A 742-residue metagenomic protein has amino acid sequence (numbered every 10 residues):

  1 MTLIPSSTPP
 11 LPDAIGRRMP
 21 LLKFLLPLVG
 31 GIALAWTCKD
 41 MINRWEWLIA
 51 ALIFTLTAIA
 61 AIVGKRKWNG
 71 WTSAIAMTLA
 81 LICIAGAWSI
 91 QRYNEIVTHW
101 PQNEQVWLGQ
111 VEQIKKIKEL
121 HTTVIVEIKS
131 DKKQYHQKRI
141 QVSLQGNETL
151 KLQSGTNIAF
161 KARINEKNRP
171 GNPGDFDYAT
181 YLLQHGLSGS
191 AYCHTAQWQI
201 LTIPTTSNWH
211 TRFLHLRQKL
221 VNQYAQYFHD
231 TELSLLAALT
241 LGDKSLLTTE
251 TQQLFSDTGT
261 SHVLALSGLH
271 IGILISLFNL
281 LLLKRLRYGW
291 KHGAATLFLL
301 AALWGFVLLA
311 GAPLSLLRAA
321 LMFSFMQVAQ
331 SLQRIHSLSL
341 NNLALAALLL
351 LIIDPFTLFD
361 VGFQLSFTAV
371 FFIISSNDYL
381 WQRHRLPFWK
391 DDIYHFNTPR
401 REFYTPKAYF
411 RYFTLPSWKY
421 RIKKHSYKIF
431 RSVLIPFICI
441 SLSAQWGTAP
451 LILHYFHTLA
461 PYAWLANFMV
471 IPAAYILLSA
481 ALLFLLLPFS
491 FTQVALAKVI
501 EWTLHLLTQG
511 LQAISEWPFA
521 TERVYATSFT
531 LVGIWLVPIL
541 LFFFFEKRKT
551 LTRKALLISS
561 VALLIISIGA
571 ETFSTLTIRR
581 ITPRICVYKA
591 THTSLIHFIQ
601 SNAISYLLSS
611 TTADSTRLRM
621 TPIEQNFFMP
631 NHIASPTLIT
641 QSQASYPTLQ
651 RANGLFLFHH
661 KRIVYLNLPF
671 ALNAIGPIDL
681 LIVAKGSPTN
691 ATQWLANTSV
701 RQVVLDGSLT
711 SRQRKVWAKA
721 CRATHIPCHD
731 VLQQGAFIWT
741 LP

Functional and structural regions predicted by a protein language model:
M1-Q102, R318, H336: N-terminal leader/targeting segments
T2-I15, K67-W71, A80-H262, I633-Y646 (+7 more regions): Membrane-interface helix/helix-cap signal primarily in integral membrane proteins
K23, G31, V63, W68 (+5 more regions): Hydrophobic alpha-helical transmembrane segments in multi-pass membrane proteins
G31, G109, A162, L239 (+8 more regions): Divalent metal-coordination and catalytic microenvironments
T37-E46, V361, L465, E522-A526: Membrane-helix interface and helix-disruption motif detector
W45-T55, S366, N467-P472, S528-V532: Alpha-helical transmembrane segments of polytopic membrane proteins
T149-L150, I158-K161, D392-I422, L486-P742: Non-globular, low-confidence helical/coil segments that flank catalytic cores
W209-F228, L235, D243, T251 (+11 more regions): Hydrophobic alpha-helical segments of integral membrane proteins, encompassing both true transmembrane helices
